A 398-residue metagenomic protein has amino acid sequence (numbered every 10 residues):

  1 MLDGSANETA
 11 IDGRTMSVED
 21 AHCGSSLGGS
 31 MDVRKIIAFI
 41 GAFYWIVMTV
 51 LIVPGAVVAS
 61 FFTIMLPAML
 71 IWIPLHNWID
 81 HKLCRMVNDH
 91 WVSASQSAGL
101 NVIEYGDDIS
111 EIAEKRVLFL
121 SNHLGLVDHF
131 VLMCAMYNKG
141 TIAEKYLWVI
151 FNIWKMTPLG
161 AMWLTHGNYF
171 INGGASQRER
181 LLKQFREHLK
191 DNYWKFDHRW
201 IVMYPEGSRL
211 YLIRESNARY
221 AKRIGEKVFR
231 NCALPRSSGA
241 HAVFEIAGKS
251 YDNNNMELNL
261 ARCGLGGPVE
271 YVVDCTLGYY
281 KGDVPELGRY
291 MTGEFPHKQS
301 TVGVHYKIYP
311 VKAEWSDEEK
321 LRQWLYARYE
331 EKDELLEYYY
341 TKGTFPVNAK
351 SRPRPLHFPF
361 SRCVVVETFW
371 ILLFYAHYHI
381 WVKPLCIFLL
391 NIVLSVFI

Functional and structural regions predicted by a protein language model:
M1-G28, S250-V272: Cytosol/nucleoplasm-facing, intrinsically disordered, low-complexity tails of endomembrane-system membrane proteins
D3, V18, C23-F61, R352-I398: Alpha-helical bilayer-embedded segments of polytopic membrane proteins, i.e., transmembrane/intramembrane helices
S17-V117, H123-G125, F130-V131: Membrane-anchoring hydrophobic helices of lipid-metabolizing enzymes
Q96-R289: Soluble catalytic domains of membrane acyltransferases
Q299, G303-K307: A glycine-rich helix N-cap at a beta->alpha junction
K312-W315: Short helix-loop capping/hinge motifs at secondary-structure junctions, enriched in acidic/polar residues
E319-V364: Juxtamembrane amphipathic/hinge helix adjacent to a transmembrane helix
